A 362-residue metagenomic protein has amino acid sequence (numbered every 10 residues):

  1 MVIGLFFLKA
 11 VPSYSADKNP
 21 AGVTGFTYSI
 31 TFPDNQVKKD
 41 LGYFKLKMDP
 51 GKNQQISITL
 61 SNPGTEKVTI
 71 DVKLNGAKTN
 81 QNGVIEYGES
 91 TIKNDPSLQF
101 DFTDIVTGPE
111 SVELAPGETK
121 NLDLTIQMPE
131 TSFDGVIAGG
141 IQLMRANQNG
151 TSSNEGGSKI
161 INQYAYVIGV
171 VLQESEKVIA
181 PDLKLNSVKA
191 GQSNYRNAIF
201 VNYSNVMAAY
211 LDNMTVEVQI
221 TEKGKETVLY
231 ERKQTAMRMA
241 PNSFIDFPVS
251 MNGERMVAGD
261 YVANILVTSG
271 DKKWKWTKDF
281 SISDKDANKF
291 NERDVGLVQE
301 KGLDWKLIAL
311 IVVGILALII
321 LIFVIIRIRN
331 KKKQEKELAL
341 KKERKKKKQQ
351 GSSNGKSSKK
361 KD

Functional and structural regions predicted by a protein language model:
M1-S15, A309-R327: Sec-dependent N-terminal signal peptides of Gram-positive bacterial secreted proteins and lipoproteins
K18-F26, I30-D34, N75-T119: A surface-exposed loop-and-adjacent beta-strand signature within N-terminal beta-sandwich domains that mediate ligand
I30-G64, V68, S111, D182-N194: Beta-sheet-dominated interaction scaffolds and their linkers
D40-L41, P50-S57, T119-L122, D134-G140 (+1 more regions): Short, solvent-exposed loop/turn segments enriched in Ser/Thr/Gly
E66-K93, Q127-E176, R255-D294: Terminal connector regions
I92-S132, T221-M256: Intrinsically disordered, low-complexity Pro/Gly/Ser/Thr-rich segments with frequent PxxP/GP/PP motifs and embedded
Q173-L310: Membrane-proximal extracellular "stem/stalk" segments of glycoproteins immediately N-terminal to a transmembrane helix
K331-D362: Cytoplasmic C-terminal tails of single-pass
